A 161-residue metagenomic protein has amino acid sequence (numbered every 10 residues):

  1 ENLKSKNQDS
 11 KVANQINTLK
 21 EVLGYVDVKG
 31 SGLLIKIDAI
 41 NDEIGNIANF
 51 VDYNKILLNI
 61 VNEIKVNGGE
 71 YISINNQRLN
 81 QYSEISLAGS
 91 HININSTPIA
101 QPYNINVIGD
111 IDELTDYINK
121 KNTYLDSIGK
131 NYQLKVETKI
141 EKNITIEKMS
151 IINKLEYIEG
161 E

Functional and structural regions predicted by a protein language model:
E1-I37, G45: Juxtamembrane "stalk/linker" segments
K20, A39-N41, R78, S150: Short, well-ordered turn and helix-capping elements at secondary-structure junctions
V22-Y25, N93-N95, L134-K135: A generic local secondary-structure boundary/capping motif
L33, Y71-I72, N104, N143-T145: Structural motif
N41-E43, N49-Y132: Soluble extracytoplasmic domains of inner/organellar membrane proteins
E113-E161: Extracytoplasmic/luminal low-complexity segments enriched in Pro/Gly and acidic/polar residues that act as flexible
